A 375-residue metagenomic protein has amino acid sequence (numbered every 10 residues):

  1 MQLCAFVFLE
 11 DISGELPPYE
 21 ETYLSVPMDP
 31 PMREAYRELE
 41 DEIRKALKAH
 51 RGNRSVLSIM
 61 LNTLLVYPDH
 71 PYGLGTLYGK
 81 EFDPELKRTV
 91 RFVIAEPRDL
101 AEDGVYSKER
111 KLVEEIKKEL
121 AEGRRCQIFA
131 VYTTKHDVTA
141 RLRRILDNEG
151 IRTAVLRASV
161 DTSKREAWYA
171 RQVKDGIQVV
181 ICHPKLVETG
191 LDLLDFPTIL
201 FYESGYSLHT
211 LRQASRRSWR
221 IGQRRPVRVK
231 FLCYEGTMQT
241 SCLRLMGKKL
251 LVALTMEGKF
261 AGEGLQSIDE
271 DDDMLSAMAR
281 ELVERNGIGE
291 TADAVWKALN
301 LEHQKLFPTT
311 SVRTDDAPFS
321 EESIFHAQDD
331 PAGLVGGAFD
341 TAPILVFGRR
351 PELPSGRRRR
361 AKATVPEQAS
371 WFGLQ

Functional and structural regions predicted by a protein language model:
M1, L64, M246: A residue-level signal for conserved active-site and pocket-lining positions in enzyme catalytic cores
M1-F8, Q223-P226: Conserved P-loop NTPase motor "coupling/switch" region that bridges the ATPase
G14-M32, H50-V180, K185-L191, G262-G264 (+4 more regions): Conserved Helicase C-terminal RecA-like lobe
E34-R37: Long amphipathic alpha-helical segments
I43-R51: Short, polar/flexible loop-turn hinges at active-site or ligand-entry regions and domain interfaces
G123-Q127, R141, I151, S276-Q375: C-terminal accessory regions of helicase/translocase ATPases
R152-L245, K249: Conserved RecA-like P-loop NTPase helicase motor core
Y206-S215, W219-P308: A conserved SF2-helicase RecA2
